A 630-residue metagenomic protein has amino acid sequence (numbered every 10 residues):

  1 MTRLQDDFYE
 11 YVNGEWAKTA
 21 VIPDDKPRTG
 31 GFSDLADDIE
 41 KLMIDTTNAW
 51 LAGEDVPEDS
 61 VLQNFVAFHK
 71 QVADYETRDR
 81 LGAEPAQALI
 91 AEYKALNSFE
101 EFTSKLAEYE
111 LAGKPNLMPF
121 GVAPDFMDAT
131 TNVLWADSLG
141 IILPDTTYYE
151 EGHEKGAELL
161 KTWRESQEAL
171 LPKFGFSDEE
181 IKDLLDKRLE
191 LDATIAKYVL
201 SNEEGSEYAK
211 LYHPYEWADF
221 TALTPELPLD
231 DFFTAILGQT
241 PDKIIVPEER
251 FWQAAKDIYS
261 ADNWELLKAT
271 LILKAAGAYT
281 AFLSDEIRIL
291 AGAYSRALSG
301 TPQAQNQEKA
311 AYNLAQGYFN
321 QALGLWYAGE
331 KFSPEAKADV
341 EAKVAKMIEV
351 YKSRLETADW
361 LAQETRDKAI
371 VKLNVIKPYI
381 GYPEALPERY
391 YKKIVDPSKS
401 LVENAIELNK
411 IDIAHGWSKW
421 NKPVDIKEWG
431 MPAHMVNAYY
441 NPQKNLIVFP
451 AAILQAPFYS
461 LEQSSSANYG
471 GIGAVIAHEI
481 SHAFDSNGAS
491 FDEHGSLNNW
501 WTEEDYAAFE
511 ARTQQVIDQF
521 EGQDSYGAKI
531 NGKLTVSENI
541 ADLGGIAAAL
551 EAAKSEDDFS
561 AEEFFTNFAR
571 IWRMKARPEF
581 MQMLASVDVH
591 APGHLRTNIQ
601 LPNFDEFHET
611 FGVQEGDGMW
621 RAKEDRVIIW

Functional and structural regions predicted by a protein language model:
M1-K18, H153-L171, V536, L543-A548: Hydrophobic/aromatic-rich, well-ordered segments within soluble, folded domains that form packed cores
M1-L4, F126-D128, Y440-Q443, F559: Extracellular/periplasmic catalytic domains that process cell-envelope and extracellular macromolecules
T2-D7, Y11-A73: Active-site-surrounding "flap" and adjacent substrate/cofactor-binding loops of secreted or lumenal enzymes, prototyped
W16-A20, L143-P144, P457: Short, solvent-exposed loop/turn elements at domain surfaces
D25-T47, D178-Y198, N468-A474, A561-F568: Short secondary-structure subsegments characteristic of cysteine-rich extracellular domains
K26, P57-N64, S177-K187, E203-K210 (+3 more regions): Short, glycine/acidic-rich hinge or "gate" loops at secondary-structure transitions that mediate conformational
A36, L223-L227, I245-E249, Q316 (+2 more regions): Intrinsically disordered, low-complexity linker/terminal regions across diverse proteins
N48-A342, K346: Noncatalytic, helix-rich "gating/capping" subdomain that lines the substrate-entry/channel surface of large enzyme
